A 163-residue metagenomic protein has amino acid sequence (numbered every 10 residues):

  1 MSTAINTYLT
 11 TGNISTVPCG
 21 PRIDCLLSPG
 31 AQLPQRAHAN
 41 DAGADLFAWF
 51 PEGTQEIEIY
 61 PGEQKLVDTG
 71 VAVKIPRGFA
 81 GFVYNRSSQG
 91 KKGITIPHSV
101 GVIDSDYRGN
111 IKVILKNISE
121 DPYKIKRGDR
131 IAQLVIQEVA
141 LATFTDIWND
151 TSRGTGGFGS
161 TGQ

Functional and structural regions predicted by a protein language model:
M1-Q163: DUTPase catalytic domain/fold
